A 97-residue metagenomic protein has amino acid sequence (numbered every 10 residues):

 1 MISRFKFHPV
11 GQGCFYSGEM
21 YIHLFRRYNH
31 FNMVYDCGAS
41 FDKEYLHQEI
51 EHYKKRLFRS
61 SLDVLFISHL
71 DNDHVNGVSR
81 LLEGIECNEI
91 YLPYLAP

Functional and structural regions predicted by a protein language model:
M1-H52, S60: Conserved beta-strand hairpin/beta-sheet module of binuclear metal-dependent hydrolase folds, prominently
E44-L92: Active-site metal-binding motif and surrounding structural segment of the metallo-beta-lactamase
L95-P97: Non-catalytic, alpha-helical, charged scaffold/linker segments that couple or flank catalytic or architectural cores
